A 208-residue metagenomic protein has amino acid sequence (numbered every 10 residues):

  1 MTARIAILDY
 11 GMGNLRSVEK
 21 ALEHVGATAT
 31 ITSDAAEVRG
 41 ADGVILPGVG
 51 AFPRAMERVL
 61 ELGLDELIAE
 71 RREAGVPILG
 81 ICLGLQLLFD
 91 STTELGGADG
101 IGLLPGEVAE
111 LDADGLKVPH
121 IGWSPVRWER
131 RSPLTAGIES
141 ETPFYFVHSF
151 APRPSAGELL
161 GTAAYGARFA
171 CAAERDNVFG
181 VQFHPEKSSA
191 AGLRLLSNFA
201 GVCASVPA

Functional and structural regions predicted by a protein language model:
T2, V181-A208: Acyltransferase
I5-G26, P185-K187: N-terminal beta1-alpha1 ligand-phosphate binding loop
A41: An anion/phosphate-binding loop that grips the pyrophosphate of nucleotide cofactors and donors
G50-W123: Cysteine-nucleophile active-site neighborhood
S91-A167: Pocket-forming structural segment of enzyme catalytic cores
A167-E174: Short, surface-exposed beta-strand/loop micro-motifs that present aromatic residues
R175-F179: Beta-strand-turn-beta hairpins that frame and shape the catalytic cleft of phosphate-ester-processing enzymes
